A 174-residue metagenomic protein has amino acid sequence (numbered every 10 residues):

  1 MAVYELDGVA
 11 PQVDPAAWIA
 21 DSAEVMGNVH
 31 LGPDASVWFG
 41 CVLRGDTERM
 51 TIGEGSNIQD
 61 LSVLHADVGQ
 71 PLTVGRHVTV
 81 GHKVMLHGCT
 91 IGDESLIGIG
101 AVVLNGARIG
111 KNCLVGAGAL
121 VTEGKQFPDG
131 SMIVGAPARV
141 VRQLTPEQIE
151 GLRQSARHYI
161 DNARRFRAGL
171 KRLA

Functional and structural regions predicted by a protein language model:
M1-P15, Q70-M85, I91-D93, M132-A174: C-terminal segments of enzyme domains that contribute to small-molecule binding surfaces
P15, A20-D21, M26-G27, G32-P33 (+15 more regions): Left-handed beta-helix
M50: A short, polar/charged loop-to-alpha-helix boundary motif
